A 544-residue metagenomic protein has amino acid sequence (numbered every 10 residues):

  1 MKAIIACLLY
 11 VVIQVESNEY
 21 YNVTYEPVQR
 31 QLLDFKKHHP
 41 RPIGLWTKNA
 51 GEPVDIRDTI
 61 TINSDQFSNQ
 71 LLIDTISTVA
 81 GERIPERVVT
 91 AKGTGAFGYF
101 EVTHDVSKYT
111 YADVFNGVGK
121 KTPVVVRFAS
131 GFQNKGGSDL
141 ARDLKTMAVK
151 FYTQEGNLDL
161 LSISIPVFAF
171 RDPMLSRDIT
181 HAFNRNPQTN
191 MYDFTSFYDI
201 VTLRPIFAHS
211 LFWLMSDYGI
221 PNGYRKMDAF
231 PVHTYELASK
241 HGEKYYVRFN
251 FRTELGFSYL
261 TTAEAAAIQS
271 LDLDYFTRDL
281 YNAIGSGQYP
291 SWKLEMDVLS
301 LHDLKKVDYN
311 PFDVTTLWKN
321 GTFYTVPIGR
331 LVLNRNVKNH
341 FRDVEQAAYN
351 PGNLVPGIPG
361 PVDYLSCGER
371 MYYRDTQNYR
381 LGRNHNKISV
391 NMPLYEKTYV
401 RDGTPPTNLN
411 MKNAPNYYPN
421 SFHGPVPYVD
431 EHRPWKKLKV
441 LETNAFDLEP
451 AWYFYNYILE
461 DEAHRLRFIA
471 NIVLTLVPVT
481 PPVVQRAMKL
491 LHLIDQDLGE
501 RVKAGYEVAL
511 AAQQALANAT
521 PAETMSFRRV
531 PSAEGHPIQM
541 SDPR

Functional and structural regions predicted by a protein language model:
K2-I4, V15-R544: Active-site-adjacent core segments of small-molecule enzymes
L8-Y10: Extended low-complexity, proline/serine/acidic/glycine-rich cytosolic segments
